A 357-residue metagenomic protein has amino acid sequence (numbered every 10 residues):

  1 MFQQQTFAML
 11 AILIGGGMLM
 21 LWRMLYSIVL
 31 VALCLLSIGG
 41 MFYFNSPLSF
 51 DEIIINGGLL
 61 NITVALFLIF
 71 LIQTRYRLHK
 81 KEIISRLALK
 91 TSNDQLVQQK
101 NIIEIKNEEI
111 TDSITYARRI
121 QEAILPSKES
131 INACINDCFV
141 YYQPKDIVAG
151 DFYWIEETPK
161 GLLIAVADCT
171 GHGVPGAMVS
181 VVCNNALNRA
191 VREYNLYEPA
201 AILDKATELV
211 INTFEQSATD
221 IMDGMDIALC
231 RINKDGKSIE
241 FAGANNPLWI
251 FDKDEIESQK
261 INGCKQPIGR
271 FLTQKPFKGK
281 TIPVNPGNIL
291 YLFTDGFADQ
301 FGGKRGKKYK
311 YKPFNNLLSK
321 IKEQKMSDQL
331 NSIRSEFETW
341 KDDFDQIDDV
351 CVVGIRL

Functional and structural regions predicted by a protein language model:
M1-N45, G57: Alpha-helical transmembrane segments of integral membrane proteins
I14-G15, L71, V179: Hydrophobic/aromatic residues in alpha-helical transmembrane segments
L33, N184, A244-N245, T294 (+1 more regions): ATP/adenylate-binding site constellation spanning eukaryotic-like Ser/Thr protein kinases, ABC-transporter
I38-F42, L68, I72, R189 (+1 more regions): Structural signal for membrane-spanning alpha-helices in multi-pass inner-membrane proteins, emphasizing helix cores
F44-K90: Alpha-helical transmembrane segments and their immediate juxtamembrane flanks in integral membrane proteins
L71, L78-K106, I110-S113, A117: Amphipathic coiled-coil signal-transmission "stalk" helices
Q98-I289, T339-L357: … and, occasionally, acidic/histidine-rich disordered N-termini of signaling adaptors
A228, K280-L292, F297-L357: C-terminal catalytic subdomain
